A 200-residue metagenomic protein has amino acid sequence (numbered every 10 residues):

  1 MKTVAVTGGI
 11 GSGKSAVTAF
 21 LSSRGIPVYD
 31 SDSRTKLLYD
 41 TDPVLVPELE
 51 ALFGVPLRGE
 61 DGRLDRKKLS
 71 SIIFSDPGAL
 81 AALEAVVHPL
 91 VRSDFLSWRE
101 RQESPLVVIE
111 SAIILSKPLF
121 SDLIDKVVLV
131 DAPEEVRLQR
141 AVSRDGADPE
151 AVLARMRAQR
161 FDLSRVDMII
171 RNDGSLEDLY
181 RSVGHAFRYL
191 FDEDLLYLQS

Functional and structural regions predicted by a protein language model:
V6: Hydrophobic anchor at the beta1->P-loop junction of P-loop NTPases
G9, L21: P-loop (Walker A) phosphate-binding loop of NTP-binding proteins
S12: ATP-binding Walker
S15: Walker A/P-loop
D32, L83, V108, I170 (+1 more regions): Residue-level signal for inorganic ion chemistry
S33-S104: ATP-dependent small-molecule kinase phosphotransfer cores that center on conserved nucleotide phosphate-binding segments
D94-R101, V107-R140: ATP-dependent NMP and nucleoside kinases share a basic, alpha-helical "lid"
E103, F120-D122, S143-S200: Small-molecule kinase domains that catalyze NTP-dependent phosphoryl transfer to phosphate-bearing small molecules
